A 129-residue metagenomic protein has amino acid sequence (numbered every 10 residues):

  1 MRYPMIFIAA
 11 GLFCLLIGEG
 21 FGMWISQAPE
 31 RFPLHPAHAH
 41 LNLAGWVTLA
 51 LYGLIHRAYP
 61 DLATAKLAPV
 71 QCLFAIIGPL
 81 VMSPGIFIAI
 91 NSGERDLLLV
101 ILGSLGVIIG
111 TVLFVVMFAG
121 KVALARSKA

Functional and structural regions predicted by a protein language model:
M1-A129: Hydrophobic alpha-helical transmembrane segments of multi-pass integral membrane proteins
